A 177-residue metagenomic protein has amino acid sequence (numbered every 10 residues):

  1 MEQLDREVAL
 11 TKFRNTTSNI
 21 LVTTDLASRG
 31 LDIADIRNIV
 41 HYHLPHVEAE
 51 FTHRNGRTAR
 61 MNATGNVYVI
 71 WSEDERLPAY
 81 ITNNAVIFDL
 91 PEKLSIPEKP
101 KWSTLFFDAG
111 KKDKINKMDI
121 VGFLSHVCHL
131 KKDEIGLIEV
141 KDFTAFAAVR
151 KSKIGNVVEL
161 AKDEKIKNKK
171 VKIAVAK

Functional and structural regions predicted by a protein language model:
M1-L4, L26-R29, L44-E48, A59-R60 (+3 more regions): Conserved nucleotide-binding/hydrolysis micro-motifs of P-loop NTPases
M1-T24: Conserved helicase ATPase core of P-loop NTP-dependent helicases/translocases
V8-L10, F51-N55, E134: Short beta-alpha junctions and helix-cap segments that line functional grooves
V22, I39, G56, L124 (+1 more regions): Residue-level signature of catalytic and energy-coupling elements of molecular machines, predominantly ATP/GTP-dependent
T24-L26, K151: Short secondary-structure boundary segments
R29-L44, N66-I70: A short beta-strand element within the Helicase C-terminal
V47-D89: Conserved segment of the helicase C-terminal RecA-like domain
L90-K177: Non-catalytic terminal extensions of ATP-dependent helicases
